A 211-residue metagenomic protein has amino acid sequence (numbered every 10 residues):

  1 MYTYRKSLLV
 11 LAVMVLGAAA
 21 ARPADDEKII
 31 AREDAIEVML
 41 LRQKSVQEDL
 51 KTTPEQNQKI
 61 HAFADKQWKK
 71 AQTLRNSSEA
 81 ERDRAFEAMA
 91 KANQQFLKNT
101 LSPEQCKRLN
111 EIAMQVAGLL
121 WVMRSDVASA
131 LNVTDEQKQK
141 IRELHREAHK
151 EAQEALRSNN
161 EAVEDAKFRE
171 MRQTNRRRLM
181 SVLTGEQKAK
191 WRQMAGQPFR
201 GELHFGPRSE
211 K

Functional and structural regions predicted by a protein language model:
M1-L8: Bacterial N-terminal signal peptides that target proteins for export
L9-V10, I60: Short amphipathic alpha-helical "recognition" segments used for binding
V13-A21: Hydrophobic h-region of N-terminal signal peptides that target proteins for export in Gram-negative bacteria
R22-K211: Charge-rich (acidic/polar
